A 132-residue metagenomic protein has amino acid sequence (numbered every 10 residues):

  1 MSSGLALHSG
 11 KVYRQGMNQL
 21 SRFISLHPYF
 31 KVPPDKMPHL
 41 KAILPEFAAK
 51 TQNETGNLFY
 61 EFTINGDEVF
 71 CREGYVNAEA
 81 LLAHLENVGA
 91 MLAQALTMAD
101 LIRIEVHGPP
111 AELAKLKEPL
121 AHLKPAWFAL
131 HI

Functional and structural regions predicted by a protein language model:
L5-L7: Leucine-biased recognition of intrinsically disordered, low-complexity hydrophobic segments
G10-F70, V76-E86, T97-I132: Short S/T/G/P-rich N-terminal loop/turn motif that feeds into the first structured element of a domain
G89-A93: A short, acidic, amphipathic alpha-helical segment used as a generic capping/interface helix at domain edges
